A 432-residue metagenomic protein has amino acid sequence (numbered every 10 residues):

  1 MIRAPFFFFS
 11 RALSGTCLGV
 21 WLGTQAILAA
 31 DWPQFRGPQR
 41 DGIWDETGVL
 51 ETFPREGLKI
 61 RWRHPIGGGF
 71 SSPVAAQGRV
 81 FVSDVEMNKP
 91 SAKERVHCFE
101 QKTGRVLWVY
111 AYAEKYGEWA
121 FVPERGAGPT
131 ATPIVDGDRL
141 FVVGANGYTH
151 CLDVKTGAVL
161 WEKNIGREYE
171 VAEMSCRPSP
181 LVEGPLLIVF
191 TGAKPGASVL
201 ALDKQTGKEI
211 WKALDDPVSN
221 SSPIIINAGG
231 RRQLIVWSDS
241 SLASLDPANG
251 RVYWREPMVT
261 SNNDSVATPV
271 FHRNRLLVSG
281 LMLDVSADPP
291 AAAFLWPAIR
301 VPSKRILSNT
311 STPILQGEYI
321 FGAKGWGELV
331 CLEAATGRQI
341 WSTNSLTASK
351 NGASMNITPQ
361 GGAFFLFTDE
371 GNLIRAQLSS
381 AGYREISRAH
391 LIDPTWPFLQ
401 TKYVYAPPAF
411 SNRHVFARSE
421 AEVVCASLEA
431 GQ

Functional and structural regions predicted by a protein language model:
M1-S10: N-terminal secretory signal peptides that target proteins for export/translocation
S10-Q25: Bacterial N-terminal signal peptides
I27-Q432: Noncatalytic, solvent-exposed loop/strand surfaces of beta-propeller-type extracellular/periplasmic domains
